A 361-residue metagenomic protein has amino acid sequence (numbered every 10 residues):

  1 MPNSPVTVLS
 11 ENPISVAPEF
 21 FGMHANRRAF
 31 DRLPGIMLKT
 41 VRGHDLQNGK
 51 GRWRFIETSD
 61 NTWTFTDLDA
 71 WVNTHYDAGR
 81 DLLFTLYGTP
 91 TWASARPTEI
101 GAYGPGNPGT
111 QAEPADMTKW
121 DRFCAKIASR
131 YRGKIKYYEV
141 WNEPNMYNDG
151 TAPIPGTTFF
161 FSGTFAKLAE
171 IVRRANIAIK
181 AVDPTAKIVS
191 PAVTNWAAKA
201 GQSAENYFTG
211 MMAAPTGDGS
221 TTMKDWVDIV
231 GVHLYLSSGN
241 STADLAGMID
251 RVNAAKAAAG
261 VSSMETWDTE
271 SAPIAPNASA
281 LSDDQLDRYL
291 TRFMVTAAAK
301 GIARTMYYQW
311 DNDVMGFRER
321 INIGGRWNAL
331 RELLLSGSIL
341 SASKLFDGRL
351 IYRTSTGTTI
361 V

Functional and structural regions predicted by a protein language model:
P2-R132, Y137-V140, P144-F161: N-terminal substrate-binding region of glycoside hydrolase catalytic domains
S4-L9, T291-V361: Aromatic- and carboxylate-lined catalytic core of secreted/periplasmic carbohydrate-active enzymes
E19-A25, L38-N48, D81-L86, K136-V140 (+6 more regions): Structural recognition of the beta-strand scaffold that forms the well-ordered cores of secreted hydrolase catalytic
R28, N48, T89-T91, N145 (+4 more regions): Short, solvent-exposed loop/turn segments at secondary-structure junctions
A29-G35, T216-D218, T296-A297: Mature extracellular/periplasmic domains of secretome proteins
Y76, K180, A298: Anion (oxyanion) recognition and catalysis
G79, Y131, I135, D183 (+2 more regions): A structural signal for short coil/turn segments at secondary-structure junctions
T98-V227, H233-A254, P276-F293, G316-R318: Active-site cleft segment of glycoside hydrolase catalytic domains centered on the general acid/base Glu
